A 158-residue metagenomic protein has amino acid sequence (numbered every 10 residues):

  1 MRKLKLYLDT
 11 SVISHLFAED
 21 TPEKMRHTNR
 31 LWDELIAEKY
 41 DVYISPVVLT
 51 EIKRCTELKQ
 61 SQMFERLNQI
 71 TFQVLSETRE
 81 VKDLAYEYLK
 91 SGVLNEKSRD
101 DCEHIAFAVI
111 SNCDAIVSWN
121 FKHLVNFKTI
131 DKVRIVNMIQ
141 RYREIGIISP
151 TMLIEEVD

Functional and structural regions predicted by a protein language model:
M1-I44, K53-E65, K90-E96, I130-V133 (+1 more regions): Short, well-structured N-terminal submotif of metal-dependent ribonuclease cores
Y7-L8, Y43-S45, I116-S118, S149: A structural signal for short, well-ordered beta-strand segments and their strand-loop junctions that often border
E38-V42, I70-Q73, D114: Short active-site oxyanion
Q62-R66, Q73-S76, I147-S149: Extended, non-globular alpha-helical segments
Q73-D131, I154: Active-site neighborhoods of divalent-metal-dependent phosphate/nucleic-acid chemistry enzymes
V125-I145: C-terminal end-helix/capping segment
R141-D158: Short, C-terminally biased terminal segments at protein or domain edges
